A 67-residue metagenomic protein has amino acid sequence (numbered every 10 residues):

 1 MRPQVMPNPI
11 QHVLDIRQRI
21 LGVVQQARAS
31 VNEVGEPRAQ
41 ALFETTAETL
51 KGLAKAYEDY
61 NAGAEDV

Functional and structural regions predicted by a protein language model:
M1-S30: N-terminal acidic leader/helix
V24, V31, L50-N61: A structural signal for well-ordered alpha-helices, especially hydrophobic packing surfaces of coiled-coils
P37-E48: Short, charged, amphipathic alpha-helical segments
